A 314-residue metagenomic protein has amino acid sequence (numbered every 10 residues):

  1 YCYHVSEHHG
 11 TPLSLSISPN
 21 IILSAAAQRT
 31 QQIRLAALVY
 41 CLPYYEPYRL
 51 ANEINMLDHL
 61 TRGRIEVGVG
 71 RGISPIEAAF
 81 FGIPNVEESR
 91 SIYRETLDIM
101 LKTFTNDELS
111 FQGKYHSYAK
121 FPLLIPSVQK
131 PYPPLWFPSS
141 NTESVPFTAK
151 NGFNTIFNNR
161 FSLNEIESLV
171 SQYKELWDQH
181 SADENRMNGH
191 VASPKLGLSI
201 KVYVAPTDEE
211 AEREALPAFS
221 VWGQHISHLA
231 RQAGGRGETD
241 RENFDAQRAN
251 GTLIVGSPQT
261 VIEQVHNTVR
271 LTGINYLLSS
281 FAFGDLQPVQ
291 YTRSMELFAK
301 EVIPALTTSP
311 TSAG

Functional and structural regions predicted by a protein language model:
Y1-L35, K130-P133: N-terminal beta1-alpha1-beta2 module of alpha/beta enzyme domains
Y3-V5, L35-A37, I65-V69, L135-P138 (+3 more regions): Hydrophobic faces of well-ordered beta-strands that scaffold small-molecule active sites in alpha/beta enzyme cores
E7, A26, L57, V67 (+8 more regions): Conserved, mostly hydrophobic/aromatic
S14, T207, Q287-L297, T307: Short glycine/threonine-rich loop-to-helix capping motif typified by GTGT followed within a few residues by an Asp-Pro
L23-Q31, I54, D58-R64, A149-K150 (+3 more regions): Acidic (Asp/Glu)-rich catalytic clusters
P43-F111, T155-L163: Flexible, glycine-rich active-site loops centered on histidine and acidic residues that chelate a metal or position
E87-L123, N164-I274, T307-G314: An alpha-helical appendage that flanks or caps ligand/catalytic pockets
N141, V145, A149-F161, L169: A conserved active-site cap/scaffold subdomain adjacent to cofactor or substrate pockets
